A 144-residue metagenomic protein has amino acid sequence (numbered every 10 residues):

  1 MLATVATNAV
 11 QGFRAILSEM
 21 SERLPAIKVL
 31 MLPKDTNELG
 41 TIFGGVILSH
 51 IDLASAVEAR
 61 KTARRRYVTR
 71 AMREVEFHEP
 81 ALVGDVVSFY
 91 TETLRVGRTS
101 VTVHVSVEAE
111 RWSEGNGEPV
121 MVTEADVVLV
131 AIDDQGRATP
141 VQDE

Functional and structural regions predicted by a protein language model:
M1-I16: N-terminal amphipathic/basic-hydrophobic helices that include classical n-h-c signal peptides and signal-anchor
F13-A71, V130-E144: Hot-dog-fold acyl-thioester-processing enzymes
L17-E19, P25-I27, L82-V86, L94-E144: HotDog/MaoC-like acyl-thioester-processing domains
